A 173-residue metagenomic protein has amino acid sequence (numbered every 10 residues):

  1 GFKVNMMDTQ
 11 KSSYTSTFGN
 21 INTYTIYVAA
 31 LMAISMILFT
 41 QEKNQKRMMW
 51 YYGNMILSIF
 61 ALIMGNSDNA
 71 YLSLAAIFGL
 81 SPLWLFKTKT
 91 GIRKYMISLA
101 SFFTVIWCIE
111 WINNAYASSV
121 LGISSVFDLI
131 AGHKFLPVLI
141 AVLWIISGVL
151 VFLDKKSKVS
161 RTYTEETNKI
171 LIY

Functional and structural regions predicted by a protein language model:
G1-Y173: Alpha-helical transmembrane segments of multi-pass inner-membrane proteins
